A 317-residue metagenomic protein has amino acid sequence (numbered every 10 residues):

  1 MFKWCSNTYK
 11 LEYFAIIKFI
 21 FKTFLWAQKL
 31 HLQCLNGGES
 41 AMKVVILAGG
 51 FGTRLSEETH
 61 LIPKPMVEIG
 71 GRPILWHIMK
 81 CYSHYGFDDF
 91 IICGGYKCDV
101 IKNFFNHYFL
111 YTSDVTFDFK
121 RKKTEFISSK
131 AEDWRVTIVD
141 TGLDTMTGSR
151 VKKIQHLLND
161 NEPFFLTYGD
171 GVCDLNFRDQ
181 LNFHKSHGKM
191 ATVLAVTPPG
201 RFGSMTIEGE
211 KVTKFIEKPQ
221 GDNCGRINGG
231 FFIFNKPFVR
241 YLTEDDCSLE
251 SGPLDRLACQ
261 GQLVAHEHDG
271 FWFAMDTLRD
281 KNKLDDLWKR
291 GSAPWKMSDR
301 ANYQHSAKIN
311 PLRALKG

Functional and structural regions predicted by a protein language model:
N7-Y9, Y13, H31: Intrinsic-disorder-associated, low-complexity terminal segments enriched in Asp/Asn/His/Tyr and depleted of Lys/Arg
I16, F21-A41: Short, Lys/Arg-enriched N-terminal segments with co-localized hydrophobic residues within the first ~10-30 amino acids
G38-N103, H107, I138: N-terminal glycine-rich phosphate-binding loop and ensuing alpha1 helix
V44-I46, I92, L166, A191-L194 (+1 more regions): Structural beta-sheet core signal
V100-G209: Conserved beta-loop-beta/alpha segment of the NTase-like Rossmann-fold superfamily that binds/positions NTPs
E162-F165, V172-C173, F177-K185, T197-G200 (+1 more regions): Catalytic-core segments of class I nucleotidyltransferases/pyrophosphorylases that form NMP-activated intermediates
